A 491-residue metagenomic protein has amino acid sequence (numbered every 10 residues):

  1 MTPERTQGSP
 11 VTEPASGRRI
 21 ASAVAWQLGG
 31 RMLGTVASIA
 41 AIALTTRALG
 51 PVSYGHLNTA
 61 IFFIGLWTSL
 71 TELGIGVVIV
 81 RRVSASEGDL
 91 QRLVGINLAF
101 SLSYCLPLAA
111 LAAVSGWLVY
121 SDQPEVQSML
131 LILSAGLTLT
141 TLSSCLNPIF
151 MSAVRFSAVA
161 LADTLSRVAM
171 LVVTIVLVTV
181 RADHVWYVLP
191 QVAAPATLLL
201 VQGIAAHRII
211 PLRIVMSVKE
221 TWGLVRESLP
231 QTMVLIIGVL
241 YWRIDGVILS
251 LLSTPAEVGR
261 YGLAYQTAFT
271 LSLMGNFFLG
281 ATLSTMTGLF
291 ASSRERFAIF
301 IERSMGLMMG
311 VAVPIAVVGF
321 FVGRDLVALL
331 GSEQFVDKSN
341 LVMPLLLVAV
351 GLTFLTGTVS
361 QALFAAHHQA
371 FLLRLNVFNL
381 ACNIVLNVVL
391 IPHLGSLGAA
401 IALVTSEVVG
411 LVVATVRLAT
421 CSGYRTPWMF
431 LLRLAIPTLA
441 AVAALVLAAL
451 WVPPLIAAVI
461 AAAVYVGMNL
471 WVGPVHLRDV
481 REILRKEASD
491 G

Functional and structural regions predicted by a protein language model:
M1-P14, A448-G491: Membrane-proximal transmembrane or re-entrant/amphipathic helices at the cytosolic face
T2-E4, I64, A99-I237, R243: Hydrophobic transmembrane helix module of multi-pass membrane transport proteins
T2-P3, S16-G76, A109, A113 (+8 more regions): Signature of the first transmembrane helix
T2-S16, I20, S157, H184-V185 (+6 more regions): Interhelical loop/hinge segments that connect adjacent transmembrane helices in multipass membrane
T46-Y54, D122-E125, L131, A153-A158 (+4 more regions): Membrane-interface helix-loop junctions in multi-pass transport and translocation proteins
T71-E87, M151-S152, A264, A268-G306 (+2 more regions): Helix-loop junctions and terminal segments of transmembrane helices in multi-pass membrane transport/translocation
R82-A85, L139-A162, L347-F378: Membrane-interface junctions at transmembrane-helix termini in multi-pass inner-membrane proteins
G116-L133, P255, G319-V350: Interfacial segments at transmembrane-helix termini and the short loops linking adjacent helices
